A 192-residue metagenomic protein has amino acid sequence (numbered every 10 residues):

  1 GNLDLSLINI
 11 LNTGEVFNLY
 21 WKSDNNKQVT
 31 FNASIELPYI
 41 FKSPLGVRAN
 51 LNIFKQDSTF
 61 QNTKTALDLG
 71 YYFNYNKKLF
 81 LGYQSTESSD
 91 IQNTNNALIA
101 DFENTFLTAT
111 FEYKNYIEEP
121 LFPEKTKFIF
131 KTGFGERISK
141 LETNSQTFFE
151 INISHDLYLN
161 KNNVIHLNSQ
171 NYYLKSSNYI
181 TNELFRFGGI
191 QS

Functional and structural regions predicted by a protein language model:
G1, L107-S192: C-terminal outer-membrane beta-barrel translocator/porin domains of Gram-negative envelope proteins and their
G1, L19-F31, I53-T63, D101 (+1 more regions): Solvent-exposed loop/turn segments connecting transmembrane beta-strands in outer-membrane beta-barrel proteins
G1-V47, D101-T105, E112-E124: Outer-membrane beta-barrel initiation region
L3, L19-S23, V47-I53, L81-E87 (+3 more regions): Transmembrane beta-barrel strands of outer-membrane/channel proteins
S6-I8, S34-P38, N50-N52, D68-Y72 (+3 more regions): Transmembrane beta-barrel domains of outer membrane proteins
N9-V16, S43-N50, S85-N95, T126-E136 (+1 more regions): Flexible, solvent-exposed coil segments and beta strand-coil junctions, predominantly the extracellular/periplasmic
L11-T13, N25-K27, F41, K55-T59 (+6 more regions): Gram-negative outer-membrane beta-barrel proteins
L51-Y72, N76, G82-T105, N171-S192: Outer-membrane beta-barrel translocator/channel fold
